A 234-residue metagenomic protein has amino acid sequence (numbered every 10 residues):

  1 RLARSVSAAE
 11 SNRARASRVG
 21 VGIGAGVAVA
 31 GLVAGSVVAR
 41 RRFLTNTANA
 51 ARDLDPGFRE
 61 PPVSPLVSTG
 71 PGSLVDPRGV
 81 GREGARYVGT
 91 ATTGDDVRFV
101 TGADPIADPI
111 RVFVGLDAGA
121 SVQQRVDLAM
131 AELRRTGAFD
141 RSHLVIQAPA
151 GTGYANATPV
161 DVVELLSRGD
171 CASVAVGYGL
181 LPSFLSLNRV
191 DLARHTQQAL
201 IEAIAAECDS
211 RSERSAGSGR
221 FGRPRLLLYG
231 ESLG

Functional and structural regions predicted by a protein language model:
R1-P77: Hydrophobic helices that insert into or interface with lipid environments
P65-G234: Soluble catalytic regions of membrane-associated enzymes that act on cell-envelope and secretory-pathway components
